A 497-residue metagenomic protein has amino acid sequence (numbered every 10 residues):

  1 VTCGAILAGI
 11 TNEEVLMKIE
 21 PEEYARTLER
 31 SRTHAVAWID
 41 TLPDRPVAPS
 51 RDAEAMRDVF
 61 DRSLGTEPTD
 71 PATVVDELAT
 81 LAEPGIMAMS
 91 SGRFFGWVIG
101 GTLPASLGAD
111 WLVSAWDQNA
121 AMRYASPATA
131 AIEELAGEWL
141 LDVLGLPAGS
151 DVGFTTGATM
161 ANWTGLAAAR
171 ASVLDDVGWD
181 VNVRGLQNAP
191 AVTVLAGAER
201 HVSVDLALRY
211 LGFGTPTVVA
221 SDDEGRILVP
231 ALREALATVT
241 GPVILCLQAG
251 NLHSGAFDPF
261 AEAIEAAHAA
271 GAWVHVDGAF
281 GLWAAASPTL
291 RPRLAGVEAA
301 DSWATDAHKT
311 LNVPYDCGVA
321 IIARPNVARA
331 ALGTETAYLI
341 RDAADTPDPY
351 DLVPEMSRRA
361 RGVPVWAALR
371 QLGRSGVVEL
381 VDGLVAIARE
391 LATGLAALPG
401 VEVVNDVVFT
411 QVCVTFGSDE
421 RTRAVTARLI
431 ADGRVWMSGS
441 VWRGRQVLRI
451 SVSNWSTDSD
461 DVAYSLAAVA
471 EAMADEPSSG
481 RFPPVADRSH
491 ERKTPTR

Functional and structural regions predicted by a protein language model:
L7-G149, T457, A468-V469: N-terminal entrance/gating region of PLP-dependent enzymes' catalytic architecture
S50, E402-V407, S438-V441: Short beta-strand
P104-G197, S203: Well-ordered mid-protein domain cores that form the structural environment of catalytic cofactors
A161-V327: Conserved PLP-enzyme active-site core in the AAT-like
A295-A396: Active-site C-terminal subdomain of aminotransferase-like
E402-L429: Conserved PLP-binding catalytic core of the aspartate aminotransferase-like
W442-R497: PLP-dependent enzyme catalytic core of the Aspartate aminotransferase-like
